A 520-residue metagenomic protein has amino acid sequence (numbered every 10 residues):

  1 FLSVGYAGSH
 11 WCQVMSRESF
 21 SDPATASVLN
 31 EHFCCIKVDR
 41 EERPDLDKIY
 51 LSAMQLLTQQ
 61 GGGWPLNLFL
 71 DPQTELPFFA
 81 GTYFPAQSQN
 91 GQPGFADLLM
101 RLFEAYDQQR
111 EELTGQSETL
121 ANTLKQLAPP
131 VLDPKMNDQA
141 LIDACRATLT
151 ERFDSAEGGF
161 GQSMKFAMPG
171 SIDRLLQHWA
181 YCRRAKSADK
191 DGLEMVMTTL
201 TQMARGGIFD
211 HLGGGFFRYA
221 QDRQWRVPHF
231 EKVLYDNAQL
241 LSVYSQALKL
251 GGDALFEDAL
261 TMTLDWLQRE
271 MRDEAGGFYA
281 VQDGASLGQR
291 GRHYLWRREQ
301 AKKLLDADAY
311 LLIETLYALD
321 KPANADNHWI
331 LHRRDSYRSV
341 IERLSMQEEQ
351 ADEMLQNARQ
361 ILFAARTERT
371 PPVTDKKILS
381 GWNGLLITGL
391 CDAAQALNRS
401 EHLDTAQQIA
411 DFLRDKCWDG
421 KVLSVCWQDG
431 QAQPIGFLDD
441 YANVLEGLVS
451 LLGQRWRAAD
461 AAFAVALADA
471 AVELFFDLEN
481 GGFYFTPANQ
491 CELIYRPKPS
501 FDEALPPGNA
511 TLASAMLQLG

Functional and structural regions predicted by a protein language model:
F1-G389, A393-A396: Replace the tail clause
G8-W11, F216, N237-L240, Y244 (+8 more regions): Extended, hydrophobic alpha-helical segments in both membrane/secreted and soluble proteins
E194, T198, D258, M262 (+4 more regions): Primarily a tetratricopeptide repeat
F256, H402, A432-I435: Catalytic nucleophile-loop/oxyanion-hole region of alpha/beta-hydrolase and closely related hydrolase-like folds
R269-R272, D415, G420-V425, D429-A442 (+1 more regions): Long, polar/charge-rich, low-hydrophobicity segments
